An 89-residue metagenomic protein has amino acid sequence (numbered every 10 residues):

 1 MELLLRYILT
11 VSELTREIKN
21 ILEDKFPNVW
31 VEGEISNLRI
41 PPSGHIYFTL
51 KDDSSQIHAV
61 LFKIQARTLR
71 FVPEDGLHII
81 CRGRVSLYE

Functional and structural regions predicted by a protein language model:
M1-E89: Acidic, two-metal ion nucleic-acid-processing modules in DNA metabolism proteins
